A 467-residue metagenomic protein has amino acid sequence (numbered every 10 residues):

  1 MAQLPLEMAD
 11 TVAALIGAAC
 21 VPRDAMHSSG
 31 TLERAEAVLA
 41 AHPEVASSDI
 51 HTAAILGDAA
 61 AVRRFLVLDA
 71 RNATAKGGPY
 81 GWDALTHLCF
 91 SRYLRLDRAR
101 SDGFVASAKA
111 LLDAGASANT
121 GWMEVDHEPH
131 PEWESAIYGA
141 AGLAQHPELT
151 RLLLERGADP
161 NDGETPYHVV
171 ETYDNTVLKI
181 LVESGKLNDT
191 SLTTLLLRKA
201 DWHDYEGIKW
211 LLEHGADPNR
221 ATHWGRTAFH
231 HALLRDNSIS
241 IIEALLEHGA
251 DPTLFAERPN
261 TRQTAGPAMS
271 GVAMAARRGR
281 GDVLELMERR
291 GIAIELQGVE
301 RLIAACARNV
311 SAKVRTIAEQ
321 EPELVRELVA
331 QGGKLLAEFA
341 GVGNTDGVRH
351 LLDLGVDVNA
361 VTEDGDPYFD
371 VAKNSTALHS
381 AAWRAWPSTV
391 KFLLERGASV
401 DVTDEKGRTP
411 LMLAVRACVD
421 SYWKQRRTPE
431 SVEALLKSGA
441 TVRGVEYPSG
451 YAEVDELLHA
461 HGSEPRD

Functional and structural regions predicted by a protein language model:
A2-A25, E44-V45, D49, I180-S191 (+4 more regions): Ankyrin-repeat-protein effector appendages
P5-R23, V45-T52, T74-R95, G121-A141 (+9 more regions): Ankyrin-repeat boundary/"N-cap" motif
C20-H27, R92-A106, A141-G142, H146 (+2 more regions): Short coil/turn connectors between adjacent alpha-helices in alpha-solenoid helical repeat scaffolds
R34, A61, S107, E148-L149 (+9 more regions): Conserved ankyrin/ankyrin-like repeat signature
A35-P43, L66-N72, A108-S117, R151-A158 (+10 more regions): Ankyrin repeat domain, specifically the short helix-to-loop turn at the C-terminus of the second helix of each repeat
V45-A46, A60, N72-A73, S91 (+19 more regions): Alpha-solenoid repeat scaffolds
G57, G103, A144-Q145, Y173 (+8 more regions): Ankyrin-repeat intra-repeat helix-capping/turn positions
H230-L254, T261-R262, P387-K437: Ankyrin-repeat and related helical/solenoid repeat scaffolds used for protein-protein interactions
